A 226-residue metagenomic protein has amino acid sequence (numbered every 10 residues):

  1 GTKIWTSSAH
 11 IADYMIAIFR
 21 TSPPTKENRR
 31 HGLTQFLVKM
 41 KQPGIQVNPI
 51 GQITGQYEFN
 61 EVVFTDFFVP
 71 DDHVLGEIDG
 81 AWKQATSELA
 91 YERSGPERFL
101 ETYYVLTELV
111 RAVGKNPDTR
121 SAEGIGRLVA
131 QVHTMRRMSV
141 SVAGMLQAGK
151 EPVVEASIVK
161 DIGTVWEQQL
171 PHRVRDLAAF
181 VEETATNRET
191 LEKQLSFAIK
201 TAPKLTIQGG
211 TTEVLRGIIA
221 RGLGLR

Functional and structural regions predicted by a protein language model:
T2-Q46: A short core secondary-structure module
I4-A9, I53-T54, K204-G209: Glycine-rich phosphate/pyrophosphate-binding beta-alpha loops
W5, Y14-I16, Q35, F59-V63 (+5 more regions): Tryptophan-centric aromatic hotspots in well-structured domains and transmembrane helices
R20-P24, K39, P43, T65 (+7 more regions): Short, well-ordered loop/turn and helix-capping segments at boundaries between secondary-structure elements and domains
I45-R137, L205: Glycine-rich beta->alpha junctions and the first turn(s) of the following alpha-helix
Q84-Y91, G95-F99, A178-R226: Glycine-rich phosphate/cofactor-binding loops in nucleotide/flavin-utilizing enzymes
T119-A122, H133-T190: C-terminal helix-coil-helix/basic helical segment that borders enzyme active sites and/or dimer interfaces and provides
